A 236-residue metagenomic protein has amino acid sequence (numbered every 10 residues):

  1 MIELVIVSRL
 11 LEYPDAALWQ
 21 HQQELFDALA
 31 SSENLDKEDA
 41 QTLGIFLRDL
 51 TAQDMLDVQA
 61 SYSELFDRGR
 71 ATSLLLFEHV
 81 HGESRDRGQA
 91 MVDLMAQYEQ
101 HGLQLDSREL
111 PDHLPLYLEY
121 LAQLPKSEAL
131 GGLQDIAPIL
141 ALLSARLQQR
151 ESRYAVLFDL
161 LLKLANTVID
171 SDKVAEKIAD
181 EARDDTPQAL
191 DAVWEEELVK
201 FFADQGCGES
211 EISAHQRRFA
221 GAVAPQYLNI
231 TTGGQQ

Functional and structural regions predicted by a protein language model:
M1-D112, L118-Q236: Charged, alpha-helix-forming regions
